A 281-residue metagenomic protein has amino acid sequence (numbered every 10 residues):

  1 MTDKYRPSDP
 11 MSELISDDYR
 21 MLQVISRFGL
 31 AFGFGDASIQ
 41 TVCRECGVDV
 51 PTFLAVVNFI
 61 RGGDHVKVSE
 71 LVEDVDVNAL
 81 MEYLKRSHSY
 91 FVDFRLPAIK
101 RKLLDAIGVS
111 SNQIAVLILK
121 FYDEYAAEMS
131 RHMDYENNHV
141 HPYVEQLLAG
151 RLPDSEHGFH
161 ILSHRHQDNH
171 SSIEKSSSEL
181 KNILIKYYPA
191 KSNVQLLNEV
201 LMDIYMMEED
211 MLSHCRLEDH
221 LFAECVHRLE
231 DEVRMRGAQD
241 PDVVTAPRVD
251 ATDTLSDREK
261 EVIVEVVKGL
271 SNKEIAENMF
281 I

Functional and structural regions predicted by a protein language model:
M1-D242: Small-residue-biased structural context
P241-I281: Helix-turn-helix DNA-binding segment
